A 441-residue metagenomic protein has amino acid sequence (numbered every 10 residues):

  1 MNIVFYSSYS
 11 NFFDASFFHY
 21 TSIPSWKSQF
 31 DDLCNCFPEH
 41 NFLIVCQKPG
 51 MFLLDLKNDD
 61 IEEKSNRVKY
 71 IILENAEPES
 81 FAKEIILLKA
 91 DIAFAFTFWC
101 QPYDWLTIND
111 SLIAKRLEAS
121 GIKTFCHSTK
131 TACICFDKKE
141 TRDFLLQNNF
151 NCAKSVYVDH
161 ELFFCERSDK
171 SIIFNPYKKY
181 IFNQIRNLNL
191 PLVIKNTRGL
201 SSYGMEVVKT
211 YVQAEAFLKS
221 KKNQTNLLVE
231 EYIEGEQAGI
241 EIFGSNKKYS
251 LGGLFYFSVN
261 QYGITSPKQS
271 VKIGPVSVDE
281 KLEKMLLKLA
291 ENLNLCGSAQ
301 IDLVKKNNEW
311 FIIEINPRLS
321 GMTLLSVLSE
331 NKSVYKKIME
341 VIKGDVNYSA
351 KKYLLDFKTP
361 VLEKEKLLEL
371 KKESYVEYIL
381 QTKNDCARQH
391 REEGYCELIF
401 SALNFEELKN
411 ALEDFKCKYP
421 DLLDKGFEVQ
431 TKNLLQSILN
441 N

Functional and structural regions predicted by a protein language model:
M1-T124, F164, K418, L423-E428: ATP-binding N-terminal substructure of ATP-dependent carboxylate-amine bond-forming enzymes
V4, A132-L228, E234, N246 (+1 more regions): Active-site nucleotide/adenylate-binding loops and adjacent lid/helix of ATP-dependent enzymes
C126, R198-S202, H390-Y395: Short glycine-enriched loop/turn motifs at secondary-structure junctions
L192, S250, F311-E314: Protein kinase-like catalytic core scaffold
V212, E230-N294, N316-I342, S349: ATP-dependent carboxylate/phosphate-activation module, predominantly the ATP-grasp catalytic core and closely related
C296-N307: A short glycine-rich, hydrophobically flanked beta-strand micro-motif that places a catalytic Asp/Glu for divalent metal
K337-N441: Peripheral (often C-terminal) accessory segments that flank ATP-dependent C-N-forming ligase machineries
